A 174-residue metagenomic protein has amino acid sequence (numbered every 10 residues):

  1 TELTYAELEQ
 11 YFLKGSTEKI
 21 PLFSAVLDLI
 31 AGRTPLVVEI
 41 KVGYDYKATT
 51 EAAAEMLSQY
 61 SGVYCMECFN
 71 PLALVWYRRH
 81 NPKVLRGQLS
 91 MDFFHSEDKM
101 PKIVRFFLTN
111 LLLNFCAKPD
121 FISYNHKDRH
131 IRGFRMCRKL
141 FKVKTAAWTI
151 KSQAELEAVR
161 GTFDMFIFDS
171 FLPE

Functional and structural regions predicted by a protein language model:
T1-F94, F115-P119, Y124-K127: Metal-dependent phosphodiesterase/phospholipase catalytic core, i.e., the His/Asp/Glu-rich active-site region
E18, E97-E174: C-terminal active-site rim and adjoining tail of enzyme catalytic domains
